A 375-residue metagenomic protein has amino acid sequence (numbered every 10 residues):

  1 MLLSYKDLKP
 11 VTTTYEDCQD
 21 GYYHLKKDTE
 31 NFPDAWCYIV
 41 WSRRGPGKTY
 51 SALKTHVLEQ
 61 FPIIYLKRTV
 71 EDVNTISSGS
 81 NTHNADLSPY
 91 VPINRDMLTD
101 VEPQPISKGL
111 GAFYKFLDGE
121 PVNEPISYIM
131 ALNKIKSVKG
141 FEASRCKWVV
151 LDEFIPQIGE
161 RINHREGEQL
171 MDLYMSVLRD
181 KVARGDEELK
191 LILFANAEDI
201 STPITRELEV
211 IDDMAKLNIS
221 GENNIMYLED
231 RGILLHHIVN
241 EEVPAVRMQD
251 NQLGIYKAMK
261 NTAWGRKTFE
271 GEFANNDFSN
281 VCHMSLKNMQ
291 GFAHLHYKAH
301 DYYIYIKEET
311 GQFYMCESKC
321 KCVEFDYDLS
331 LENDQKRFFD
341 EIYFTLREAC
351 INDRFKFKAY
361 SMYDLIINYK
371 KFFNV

Functional and structural regions predicted by a protein language model:
L2-W36: Pre-Walker A adenine-sensing motif
A35-F116, T205, Y360, I366: Conserved P-loop
W41-K48, K54, S77-S80, Y297-F373: C-terminal structured domain segments
W41-R43, L66-T69, M130-A131, D152 (+1 more regions): Short His-Asn-centered micro-motif
K108-P121, Q312-C316: Generic recognition of long tandem-repeat/solenoid scaffolds
Y114-E166: Conserved RecA-like ASCE ATPase "motif II neighborhood" in helicase/translocase motors
D152-G221: Signature of the SF2 helicase/ATPase Hel1-core->accessory helical subdomain module
E209-R337: Long, charge-rich C-terminal accessory regions
